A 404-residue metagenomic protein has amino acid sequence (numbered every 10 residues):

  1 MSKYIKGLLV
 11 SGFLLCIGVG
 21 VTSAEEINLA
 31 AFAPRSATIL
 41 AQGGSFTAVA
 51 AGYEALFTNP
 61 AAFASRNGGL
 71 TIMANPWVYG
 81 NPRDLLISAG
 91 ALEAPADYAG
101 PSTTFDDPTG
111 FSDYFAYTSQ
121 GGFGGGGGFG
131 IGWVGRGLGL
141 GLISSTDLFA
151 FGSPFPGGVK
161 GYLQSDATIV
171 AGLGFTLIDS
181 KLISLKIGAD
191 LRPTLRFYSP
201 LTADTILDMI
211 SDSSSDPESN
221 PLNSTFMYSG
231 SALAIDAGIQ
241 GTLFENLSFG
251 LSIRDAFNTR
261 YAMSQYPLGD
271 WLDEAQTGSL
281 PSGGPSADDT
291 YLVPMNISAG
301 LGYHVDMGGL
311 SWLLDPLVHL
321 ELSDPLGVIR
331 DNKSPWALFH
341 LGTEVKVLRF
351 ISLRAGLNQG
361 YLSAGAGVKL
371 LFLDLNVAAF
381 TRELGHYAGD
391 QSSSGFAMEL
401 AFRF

Functional and structural regions predicted by a protein language model:
M1-L9: Bacterial N-terminal signal peptides that target proteins for export
Y4, F13, G90, P101-F105 (+1 more regions): Serine/proline-rich low-complexity intrinsically disordered segments, especially terminal tails, linkers
L9-G18: Bacterial N-terminal signal peptides
S11, A48-A51, E245-N246: Short hydrophobic "helix-edge" motifs at membrane interfaces and signal-peptide entry regions
G20-S145, R403: N-terminal, post-signal peptide beta-strand-biased segments of exported outer-membrane/organellar beta-barrel and other
E25-L40, A116, V134-F404: Outer-membrane beta-barrel porins/channels
